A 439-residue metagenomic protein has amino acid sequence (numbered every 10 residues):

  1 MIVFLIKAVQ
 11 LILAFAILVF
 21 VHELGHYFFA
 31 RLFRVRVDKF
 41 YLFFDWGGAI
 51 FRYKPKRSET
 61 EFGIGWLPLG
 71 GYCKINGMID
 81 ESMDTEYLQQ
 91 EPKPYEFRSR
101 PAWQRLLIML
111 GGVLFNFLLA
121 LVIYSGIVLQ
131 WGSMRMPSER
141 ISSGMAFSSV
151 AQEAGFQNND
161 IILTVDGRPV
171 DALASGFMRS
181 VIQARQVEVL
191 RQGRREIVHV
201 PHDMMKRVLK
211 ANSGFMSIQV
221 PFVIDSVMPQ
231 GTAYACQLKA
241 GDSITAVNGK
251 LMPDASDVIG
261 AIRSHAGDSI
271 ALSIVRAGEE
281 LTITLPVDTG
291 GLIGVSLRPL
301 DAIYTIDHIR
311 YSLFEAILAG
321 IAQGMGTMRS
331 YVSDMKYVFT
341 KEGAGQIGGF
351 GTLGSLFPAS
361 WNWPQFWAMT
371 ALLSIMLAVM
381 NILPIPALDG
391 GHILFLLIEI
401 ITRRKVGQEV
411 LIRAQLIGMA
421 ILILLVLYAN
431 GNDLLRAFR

Functional and structural regions predicted by a protein language model:
I2, E91-R100, N212-A235, S243-A246 (+3 more regions): Functional transmembrane alpha-helices
I2-L88, M380-T402: Small-residue-rich helix-interface/hinge motifs
Q10, G71, I75-S82, E86-S148 (+1 more regions): Internal alpha-helical transmembrane segments
F15-V19, K74, N116, A120 (+2 more regions): Alpha-helical transmembrane segments of multi-pass membrane proteins
V19-E23, R31, L121-S133, N381 (+1 more regions): Short hydrophobic alpha-helical membrane-anchoring segments
M78-T85, R100, A146-M204, N248: Juxtamembrane extramembrane loops of integral membrane proteins
L106-S142, S175-S226, Y234, A271-S273 (+1 more regions): PDZ/PDZ-like peptide-tail recognition elements
I127-D171, K210-A246, K250-P253: PDZ/PDZ-like domain segments forming the peptide/carboxylate-binding groove, activating on the N-terminal beta-strands
